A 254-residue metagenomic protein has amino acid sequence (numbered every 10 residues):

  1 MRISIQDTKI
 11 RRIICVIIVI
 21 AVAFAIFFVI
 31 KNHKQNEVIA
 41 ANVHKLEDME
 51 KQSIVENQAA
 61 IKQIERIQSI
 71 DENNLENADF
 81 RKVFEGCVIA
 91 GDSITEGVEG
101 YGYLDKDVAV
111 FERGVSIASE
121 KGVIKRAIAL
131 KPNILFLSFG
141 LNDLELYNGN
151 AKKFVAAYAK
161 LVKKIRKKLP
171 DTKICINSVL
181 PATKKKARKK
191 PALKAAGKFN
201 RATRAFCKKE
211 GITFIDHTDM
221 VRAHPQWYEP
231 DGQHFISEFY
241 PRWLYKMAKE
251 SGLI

Functional and structural regions predicted by a protein language model:
M1-F84, G100: N-terminal secretory targeting modules
D71-A157: Conserved SGNH/GDSL esterase-like catalytic core that processes O-acyl groups on lipids and polysaccharides
E112-R113, N177, I215-M220: Conserved beta-strand termini and adjacent loop/short-helix elements that scaffold enzyme active sites in alpha/beta
S138, N177-S178: Alpha/beta-hydrolase-fold catalytic nucleophile elbow
A151-K160, A192-F199: Charged helix-capping and loop-helix junction motifs
L161-I165, C207: Hydrophobic positions in alpha-helices of CheY-like receiver
L169-K173: A short helix->loop->beta-strand "cap" motif at the edges of active sites that frequently abuts
A182-I254: Catalytic His-Asp segment of secreted/periplasmic serine-dependent ester chemistry enzymes
